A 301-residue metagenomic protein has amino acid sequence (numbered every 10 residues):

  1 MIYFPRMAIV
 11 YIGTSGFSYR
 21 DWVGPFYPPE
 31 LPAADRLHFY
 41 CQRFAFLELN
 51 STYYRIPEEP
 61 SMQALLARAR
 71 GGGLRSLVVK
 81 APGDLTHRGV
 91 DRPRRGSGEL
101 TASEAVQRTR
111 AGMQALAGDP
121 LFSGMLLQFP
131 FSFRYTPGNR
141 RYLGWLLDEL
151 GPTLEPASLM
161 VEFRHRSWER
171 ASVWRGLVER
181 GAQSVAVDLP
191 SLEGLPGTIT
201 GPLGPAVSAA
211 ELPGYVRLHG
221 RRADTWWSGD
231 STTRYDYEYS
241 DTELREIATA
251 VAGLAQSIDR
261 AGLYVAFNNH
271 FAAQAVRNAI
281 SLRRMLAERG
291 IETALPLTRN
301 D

Functional and structural regions predicted by a protein language model:
I2-D301: Residues lining hydrophobic/aromatic ligand-binding pockets adjacent to catalytic sites
